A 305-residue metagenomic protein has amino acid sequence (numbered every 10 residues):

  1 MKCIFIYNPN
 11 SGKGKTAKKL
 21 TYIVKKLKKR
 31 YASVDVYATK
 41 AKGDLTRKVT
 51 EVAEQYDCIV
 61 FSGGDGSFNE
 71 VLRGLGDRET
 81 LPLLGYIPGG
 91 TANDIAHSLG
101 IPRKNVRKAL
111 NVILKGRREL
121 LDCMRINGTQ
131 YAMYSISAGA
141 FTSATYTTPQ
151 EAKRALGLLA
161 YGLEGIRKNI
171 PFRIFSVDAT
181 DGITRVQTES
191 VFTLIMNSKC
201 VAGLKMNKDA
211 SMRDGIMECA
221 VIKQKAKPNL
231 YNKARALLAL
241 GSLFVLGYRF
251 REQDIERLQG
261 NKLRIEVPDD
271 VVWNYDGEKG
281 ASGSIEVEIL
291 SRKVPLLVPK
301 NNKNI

Functional and structural regions predicted by a protein language model:
M1-S62, N69, T184, K303-I305: ATP/NTP phosphate-donor binding region
R30, Y37-T39, D77-F192: Catalytic core of DAGKc-family lipid kinases
Y31, Y56, E189-S190, Q259-N261 (+1 more regions): Short, well-ordered alpha-helix to beta-strand connector turns
S67-E79: Short Gly/Thr/Asp-enriched flexible loops that form oxyanion-binding sites at enzyme active sites
S137, F141, L194-K208, K279: Glycine-rich phosphate/pyrophosphate-binding beta-alpha loops
A152-A160, K205, D209-Y231: Gly/Ser/Thr-rich active-site loops/lids in small-molecule metabolic enzymes that frequently grip phosphoryl groups
I183, S211, V221-I305: ATP/nucleoside-binding phosphotransfer catalytic cores, i.e., glycine-rich phosphate-binding loops
